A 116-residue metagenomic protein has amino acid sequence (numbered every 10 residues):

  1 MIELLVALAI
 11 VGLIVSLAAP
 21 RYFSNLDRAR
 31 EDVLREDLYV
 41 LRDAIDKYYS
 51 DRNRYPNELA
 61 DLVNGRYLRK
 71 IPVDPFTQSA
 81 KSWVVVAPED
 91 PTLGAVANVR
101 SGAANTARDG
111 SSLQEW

Functional and structural regions predicted by a protein language model:
M1, G12, S24, E31 (+1 more regions): Short, flexible active-site loop motifs that bind/organize anionic cofactors or intermediates
M1-A19: N-terminal single-pass transmembrane signal-anchor helix
E3, V11, R30, L93-V96: Low-complexity, intrinsically disordered short peptide segments enriched in small/polar/basic residues
A9-G12, R21, V33, R66: Conserved functional loop/turn residues at catalytic and ligand-binding sites
A9-I10, A19, D27, D43 (+1 more regions): Short helix-capping and hinge/turn segments at secondary-structure transitions, especially at repeat and domain
A19-L38: Aliphatic-rich helix starts adjacent to a transmembrane/signal segment
E36-W116: Low-complexity, acidic interaction segments enriched in glycine
